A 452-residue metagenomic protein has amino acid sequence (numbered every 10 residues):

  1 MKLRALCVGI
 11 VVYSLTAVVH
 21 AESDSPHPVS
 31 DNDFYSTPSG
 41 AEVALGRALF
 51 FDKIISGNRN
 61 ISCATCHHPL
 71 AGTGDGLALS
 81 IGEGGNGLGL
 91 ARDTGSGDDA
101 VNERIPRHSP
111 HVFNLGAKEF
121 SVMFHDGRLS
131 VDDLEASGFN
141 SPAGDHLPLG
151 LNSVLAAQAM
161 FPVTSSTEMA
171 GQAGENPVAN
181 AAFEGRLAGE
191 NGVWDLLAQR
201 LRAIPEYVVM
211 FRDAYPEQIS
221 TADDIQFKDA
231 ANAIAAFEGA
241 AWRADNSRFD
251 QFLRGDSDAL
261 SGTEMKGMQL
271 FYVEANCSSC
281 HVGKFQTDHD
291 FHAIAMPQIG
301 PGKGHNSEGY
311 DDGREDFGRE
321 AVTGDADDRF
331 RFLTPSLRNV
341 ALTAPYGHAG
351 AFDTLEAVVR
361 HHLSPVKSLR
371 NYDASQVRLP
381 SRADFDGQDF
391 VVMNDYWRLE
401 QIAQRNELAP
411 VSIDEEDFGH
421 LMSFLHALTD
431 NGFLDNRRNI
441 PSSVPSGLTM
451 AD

Functional and structural regions predicted by a protein language model:
M1-C7: Bacterial N-terminal signal peptides that target proteins for export
V8-G9, V19: Cleavable N-terminal signal peptides
S14-V18: N-terminal signal peptide c-region/cleavage motif recognized by signal peptidases
A21-D452: Periplasmic c-type cytochrome electron-transfer domains
